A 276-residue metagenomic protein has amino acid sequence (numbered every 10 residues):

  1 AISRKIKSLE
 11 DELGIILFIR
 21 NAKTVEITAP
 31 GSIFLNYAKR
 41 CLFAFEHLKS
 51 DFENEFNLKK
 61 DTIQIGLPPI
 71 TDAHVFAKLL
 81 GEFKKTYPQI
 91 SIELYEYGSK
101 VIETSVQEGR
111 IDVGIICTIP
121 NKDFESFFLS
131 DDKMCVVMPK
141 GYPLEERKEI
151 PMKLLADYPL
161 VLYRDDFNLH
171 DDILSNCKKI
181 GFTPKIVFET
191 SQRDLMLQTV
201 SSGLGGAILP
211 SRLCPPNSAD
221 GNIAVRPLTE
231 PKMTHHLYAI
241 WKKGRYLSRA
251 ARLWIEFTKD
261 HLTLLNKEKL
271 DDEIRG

Functional and structural regions predicted by a protein language model:
E10-I27: A short LG(V/I)-centered, amphipathic sequence patch enriched for acidic residue(s) preceding the LG motif
E12-L13, F34-F56: Alpha-helical linker/hinge and terminal dimerization helices associated with HTH transcriptional regulators
N57, F127-M134, M138-L160: Flexible hinge/capping segments at coil-to-helix
K60-K122, E189-T190: Central regulatory/effector-binding core of bacterial HTH transcription factors
V75, A224-E268: A late-sequence structural motif
G98-E103, Q107-R110, C117, D166-A224: Hydrophobic hinge/microswitch elements
D123-F128, D132-K133, R147, D194-G244: Beta-alpha-beta core module
P159-I180, L247-F257, L262-D271: Secondary-structure junction motif
